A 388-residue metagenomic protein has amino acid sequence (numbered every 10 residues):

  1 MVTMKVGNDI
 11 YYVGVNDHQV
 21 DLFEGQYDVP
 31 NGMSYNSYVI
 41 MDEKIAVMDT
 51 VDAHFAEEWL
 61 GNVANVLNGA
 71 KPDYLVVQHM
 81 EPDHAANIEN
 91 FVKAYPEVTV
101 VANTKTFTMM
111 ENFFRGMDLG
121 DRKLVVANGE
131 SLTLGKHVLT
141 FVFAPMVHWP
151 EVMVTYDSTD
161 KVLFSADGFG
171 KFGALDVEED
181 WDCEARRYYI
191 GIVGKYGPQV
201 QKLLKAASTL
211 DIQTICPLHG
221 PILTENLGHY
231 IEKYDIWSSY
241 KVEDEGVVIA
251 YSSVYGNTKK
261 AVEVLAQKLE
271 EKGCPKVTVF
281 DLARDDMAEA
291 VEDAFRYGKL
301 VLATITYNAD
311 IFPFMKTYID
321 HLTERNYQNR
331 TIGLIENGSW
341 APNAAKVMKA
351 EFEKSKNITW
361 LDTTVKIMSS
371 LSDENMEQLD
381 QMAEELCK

Functional and structural regions predicted by a protein language model:
T3-V63, V154-D157, K161-S165, T258: Conserved beta-strand hairpin/beta-sheet module of binuclear metal-dependent hydrolase folds, prominently
M4-N8, A102-V152, Y196-K202: Metallo-beta-lactamase
V39, V154-C216, P221-Y251: Metal-dependent phosphodiesterase/nuclease catalytic metal-binding core
E43, H54-V101: Active-site metal-binding motif and surrounding structural segment of the metallo-beta-lactamase
M48-T50, P72-M80, V100-N103, L163-D167 (+1 more regions): Active-site neighborhood of phospho(di)ester-bond hydrolases with catalytic His/Asp-centered motifs
N87, D286-A290: Short acidic active-site motifs
L175-I215, H219-I222, V264-F280, A290-K388: FMN-binding flavodoxin-like domain, especially the glycine-rich phosphate-binding loop
A250-E271: Short, charged N-terminal beta->alpha structural module
